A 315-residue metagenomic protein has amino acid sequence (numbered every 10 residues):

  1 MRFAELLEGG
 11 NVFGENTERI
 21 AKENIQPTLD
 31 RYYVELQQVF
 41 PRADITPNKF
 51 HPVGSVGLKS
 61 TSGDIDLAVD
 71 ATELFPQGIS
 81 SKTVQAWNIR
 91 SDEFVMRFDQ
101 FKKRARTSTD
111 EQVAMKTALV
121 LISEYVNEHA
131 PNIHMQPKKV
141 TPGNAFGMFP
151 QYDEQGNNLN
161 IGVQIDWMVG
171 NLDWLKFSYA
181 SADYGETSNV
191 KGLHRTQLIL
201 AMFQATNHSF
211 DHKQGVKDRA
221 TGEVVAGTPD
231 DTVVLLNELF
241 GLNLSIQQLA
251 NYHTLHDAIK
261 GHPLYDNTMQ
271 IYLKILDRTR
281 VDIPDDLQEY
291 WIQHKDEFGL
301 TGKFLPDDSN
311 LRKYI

Functional and structural regions predicted by a protein language model:
R2-P52, T109-E111: Helical scaffold of the NTase/Pol beta-like nucleotidyltransferase catalytic core
T28-A43, R97, R104, A114-I133 (+1 more regions): Generic non-transmembrane alpha-helical segments
Y33-K82: Active-site nucleotide-donor binding segment shared across nucleotidyl transfer reactions
I45-F50, I133-K138, I165: Generic structural motif
P52-K59, I133-P137, F146: Catalytic micro-motifs at enzyme active sites that drive phosphoryl/nucleotidyl and oxygen chemistry
A68-D70, K82-R90, V95-Q100, R104-S108 (+4 more regions): Active-site ExK catalytic segment of metal-dependent nucleases
P137-I315: Catalytic cores of NTP-dependent nucleotidyl/adenyl transfer enzymes across multiple folds
